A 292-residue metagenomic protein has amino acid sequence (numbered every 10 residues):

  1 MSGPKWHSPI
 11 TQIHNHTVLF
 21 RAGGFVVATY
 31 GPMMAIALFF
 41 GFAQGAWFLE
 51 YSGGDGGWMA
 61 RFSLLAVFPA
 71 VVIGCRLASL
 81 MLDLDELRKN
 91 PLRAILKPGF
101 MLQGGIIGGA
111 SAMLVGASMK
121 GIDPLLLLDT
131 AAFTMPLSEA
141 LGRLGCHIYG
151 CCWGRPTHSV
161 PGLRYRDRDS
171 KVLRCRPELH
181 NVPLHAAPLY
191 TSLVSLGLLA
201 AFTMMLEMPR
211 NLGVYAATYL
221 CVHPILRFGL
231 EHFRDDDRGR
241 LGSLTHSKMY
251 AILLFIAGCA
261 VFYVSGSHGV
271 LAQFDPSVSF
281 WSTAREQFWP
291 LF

Functional and structural regions predicted by a protein language model:
M1-F292: Hydrophobic, membrane-interfacing alpha helices
